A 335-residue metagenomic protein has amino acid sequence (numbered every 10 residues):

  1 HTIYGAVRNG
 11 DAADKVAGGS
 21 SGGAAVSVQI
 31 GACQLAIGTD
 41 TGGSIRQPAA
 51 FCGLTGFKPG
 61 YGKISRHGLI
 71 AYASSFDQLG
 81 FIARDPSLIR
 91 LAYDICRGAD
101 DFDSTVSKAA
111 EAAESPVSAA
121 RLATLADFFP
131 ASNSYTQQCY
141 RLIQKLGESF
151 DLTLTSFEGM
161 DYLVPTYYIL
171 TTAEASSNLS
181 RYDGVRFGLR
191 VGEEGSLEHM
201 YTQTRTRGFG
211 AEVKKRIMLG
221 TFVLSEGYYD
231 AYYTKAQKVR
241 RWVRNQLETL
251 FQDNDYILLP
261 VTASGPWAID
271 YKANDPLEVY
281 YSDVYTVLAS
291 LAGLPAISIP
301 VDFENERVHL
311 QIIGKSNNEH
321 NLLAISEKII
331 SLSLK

Functional and structural regions predicted by a protein language model:
H1-C96, P295-D302, H309: Short glycine/serine-rich loop segments
H1-G5, A12, P165-N178: Charged, often glycine-rich, active-site loop that binds/positions anionic groups
C33, C96, R181, G188-K335: Glycine-rich, small-residue loops and helix-cap segments that act as flexible hinges at active-site edges
K58-Y140, H199, L334-K335: A short helix-breaking turn/cap at a secondary-structure junction
F76-A83, T166, Q203-G208: A short glycine-threonine-serine/GTX helix/turn-capping micro-motif
I89, L122, L146, L179 (+2 more regions): Residue-level signal for inorganic ion chemistry
T136-D151: Short helix-loop-beta junction
D151-S156, I297: General small-molecule cofactor/ligand-binding pocket signal
